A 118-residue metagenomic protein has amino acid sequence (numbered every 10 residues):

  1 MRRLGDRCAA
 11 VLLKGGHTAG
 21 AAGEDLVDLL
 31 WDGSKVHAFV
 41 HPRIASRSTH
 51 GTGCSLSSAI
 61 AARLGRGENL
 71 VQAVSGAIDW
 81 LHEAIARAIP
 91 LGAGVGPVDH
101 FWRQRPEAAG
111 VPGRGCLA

Functional and structural regions predicted by a protein language model:
M1-V36: Conserved phosphate/ATP/ADP-binding segment of small-molecule kinases
G15-A19, R43-A45, I78-L81: Glycine-rich beta-alpha junction loops
H17, H50, H100-R103: Histidine-centered active-site/metal-ligand motif
V36-H37, R63-A77: Phosphate-handling active-site elements
V36-H50: Short pre-catalytic strand/loop immediately N-terminal to key active-site residues, enriched for Gly-Thr
S48-L70: Short, small-residue alpha-helix embedded
V71-A118: Charged C-terminal helix
